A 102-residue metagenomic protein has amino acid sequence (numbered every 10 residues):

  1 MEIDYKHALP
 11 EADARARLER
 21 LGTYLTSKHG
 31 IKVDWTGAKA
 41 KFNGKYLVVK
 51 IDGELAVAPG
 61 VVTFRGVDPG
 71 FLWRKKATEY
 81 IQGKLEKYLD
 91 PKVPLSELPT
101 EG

Functional and structural regions predicted by a protein language model:
M1-I31: Terminal, regulation- and interaction-focused segments at domain boundaries
E2-K6, N43-K45, A56, R65-V67: Residue-level recognition of well-ordered beta-strand positions that form the cores of beta-sheet-rich folds across
G22-L25, D52-G53, G60-T63, Q82-E86: Short, low-complexity, polar/charged sequence segments that are solvent-exposed and flexible
Y24-A58: Ser/Thr-rich, low-complexity intrinsically disordered terminal regions
E54-K75: Intrinsically disordered, low-complexity regulatory segments enriched in Ser/Thr/Pro and charged residues
L72-G102: A conserved amphipathic terminal alpha-helix motif
